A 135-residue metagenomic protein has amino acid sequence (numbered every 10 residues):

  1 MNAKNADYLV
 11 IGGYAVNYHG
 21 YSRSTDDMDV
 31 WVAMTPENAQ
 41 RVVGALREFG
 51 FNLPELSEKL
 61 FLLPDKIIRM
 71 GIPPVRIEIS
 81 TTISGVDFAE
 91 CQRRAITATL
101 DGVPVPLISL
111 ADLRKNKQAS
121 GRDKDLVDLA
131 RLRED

Functional and structural regions predicted by a protein language model:
M1-D135: Compositionally biased terminal segments of proteins
